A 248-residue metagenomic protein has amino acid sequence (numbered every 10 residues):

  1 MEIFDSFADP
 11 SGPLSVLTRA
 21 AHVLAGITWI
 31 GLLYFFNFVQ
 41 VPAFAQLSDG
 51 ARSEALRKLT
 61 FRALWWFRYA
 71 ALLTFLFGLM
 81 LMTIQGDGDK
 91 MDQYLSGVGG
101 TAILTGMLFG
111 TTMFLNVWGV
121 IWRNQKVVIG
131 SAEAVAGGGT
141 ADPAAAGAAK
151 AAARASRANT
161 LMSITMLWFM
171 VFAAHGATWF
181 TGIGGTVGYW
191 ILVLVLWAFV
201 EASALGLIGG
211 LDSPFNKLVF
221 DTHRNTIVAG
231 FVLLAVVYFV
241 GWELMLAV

Functional and structural regions predicted by a protein language model:
M1-V248: Polytopic transmembrane helical bundles with strong interfacial aromatic enrichment
